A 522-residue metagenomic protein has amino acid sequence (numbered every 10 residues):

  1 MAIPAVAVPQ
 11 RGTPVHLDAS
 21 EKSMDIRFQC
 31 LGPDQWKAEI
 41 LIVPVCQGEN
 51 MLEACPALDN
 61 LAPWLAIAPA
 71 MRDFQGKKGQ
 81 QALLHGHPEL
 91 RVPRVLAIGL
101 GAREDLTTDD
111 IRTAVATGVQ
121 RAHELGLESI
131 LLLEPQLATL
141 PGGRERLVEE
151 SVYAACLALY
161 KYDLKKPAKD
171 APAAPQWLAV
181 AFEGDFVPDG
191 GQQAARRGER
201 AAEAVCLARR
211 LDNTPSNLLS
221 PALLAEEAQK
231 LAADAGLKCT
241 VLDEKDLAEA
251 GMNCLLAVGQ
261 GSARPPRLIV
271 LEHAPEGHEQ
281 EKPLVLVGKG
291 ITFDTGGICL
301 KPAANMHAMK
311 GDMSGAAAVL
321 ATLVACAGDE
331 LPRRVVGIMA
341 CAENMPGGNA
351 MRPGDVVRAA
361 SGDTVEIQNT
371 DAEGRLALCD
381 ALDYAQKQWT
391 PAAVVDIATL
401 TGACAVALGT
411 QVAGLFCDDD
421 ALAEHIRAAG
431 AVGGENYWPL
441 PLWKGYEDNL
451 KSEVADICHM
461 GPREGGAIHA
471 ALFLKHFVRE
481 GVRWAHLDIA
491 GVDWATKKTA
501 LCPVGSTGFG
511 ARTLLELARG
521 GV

Functional and structural regions predicted by a protein language model:
M1, L106, S216-L219, N369 (+1 more regions): Short, surface-exposed alpha-helical recognition segments that flank or form part of ligand/macromolecule-binding
M1-S23: N-terminal amphipathic/basic-hydrophobic helices that include classical n-h-c signal peptides and signal-anchor
A5-T13, C30, F74-K77, L84 (+2 more regions): Intrinsically disordered, low-complexity segments enriched in small/polar residues
D18-G290: Short amphipathic alpha-helical segment within the helicase RecA-like ATPase core that mediates nucleic-acid
F74-Q75, A225-V522: A generic structural signal for tightly packed, nonpolar segments enriched in small/aliphatic residues
